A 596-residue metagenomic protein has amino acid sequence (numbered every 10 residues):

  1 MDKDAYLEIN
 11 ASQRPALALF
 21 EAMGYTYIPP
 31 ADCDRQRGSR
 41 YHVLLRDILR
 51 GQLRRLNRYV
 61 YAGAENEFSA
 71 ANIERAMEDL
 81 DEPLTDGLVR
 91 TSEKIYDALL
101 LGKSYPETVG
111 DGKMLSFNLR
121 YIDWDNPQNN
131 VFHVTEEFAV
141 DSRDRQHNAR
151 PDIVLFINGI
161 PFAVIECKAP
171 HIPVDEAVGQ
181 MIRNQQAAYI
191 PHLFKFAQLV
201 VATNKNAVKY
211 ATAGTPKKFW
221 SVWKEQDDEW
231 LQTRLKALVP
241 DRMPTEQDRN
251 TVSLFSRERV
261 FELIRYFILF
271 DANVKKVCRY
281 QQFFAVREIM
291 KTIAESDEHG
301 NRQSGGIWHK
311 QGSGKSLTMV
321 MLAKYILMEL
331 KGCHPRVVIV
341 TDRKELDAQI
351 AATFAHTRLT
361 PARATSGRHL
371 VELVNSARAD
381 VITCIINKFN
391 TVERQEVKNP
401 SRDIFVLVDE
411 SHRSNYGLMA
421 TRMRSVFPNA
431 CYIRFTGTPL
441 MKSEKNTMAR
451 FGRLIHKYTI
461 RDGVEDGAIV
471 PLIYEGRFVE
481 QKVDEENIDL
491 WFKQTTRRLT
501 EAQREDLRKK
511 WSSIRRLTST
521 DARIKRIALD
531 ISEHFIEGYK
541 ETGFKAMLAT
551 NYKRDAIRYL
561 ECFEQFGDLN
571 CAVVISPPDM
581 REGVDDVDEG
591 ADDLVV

Functional and structural regions predicted by a protein language model:
D2-V337, E345-T360, A377-R378, N387 (+3 more regions): ATP-dependent helicase/translocase motor core
G179, I190, F405, P577-V596: Conserved RecA-like P-loop NTPase helicase motor core
N184-Q186, S414-C431: Short, conserved "post-DEAD/DEAH" coupling segment immediately C-terminal to helicase motif II within the SF2/RecA-like
Q311, E410-R413, V426-S443, G467: Conserved helicase ATPase motor motifs in RecA-like P-loop NTPase domains
H356, R368-I382, V397-K398, E582-V596: Conserved motor-coupling elements within RecA-like helicase/translocase cores
D380-R422: Conserved RecA-like ASCE ATPase "motif II neighborhood" in helicase/translocase motors
K445-G543, L560-E564: Interdomain helical connector at the RecA1-RecA2 junction of SF1/SF2 helicase-like NTPases
K553-R581, D588: Conserved helicase motor "Helicase C" RecA-like lobe of SF1/SF2 P-loop NTPases
